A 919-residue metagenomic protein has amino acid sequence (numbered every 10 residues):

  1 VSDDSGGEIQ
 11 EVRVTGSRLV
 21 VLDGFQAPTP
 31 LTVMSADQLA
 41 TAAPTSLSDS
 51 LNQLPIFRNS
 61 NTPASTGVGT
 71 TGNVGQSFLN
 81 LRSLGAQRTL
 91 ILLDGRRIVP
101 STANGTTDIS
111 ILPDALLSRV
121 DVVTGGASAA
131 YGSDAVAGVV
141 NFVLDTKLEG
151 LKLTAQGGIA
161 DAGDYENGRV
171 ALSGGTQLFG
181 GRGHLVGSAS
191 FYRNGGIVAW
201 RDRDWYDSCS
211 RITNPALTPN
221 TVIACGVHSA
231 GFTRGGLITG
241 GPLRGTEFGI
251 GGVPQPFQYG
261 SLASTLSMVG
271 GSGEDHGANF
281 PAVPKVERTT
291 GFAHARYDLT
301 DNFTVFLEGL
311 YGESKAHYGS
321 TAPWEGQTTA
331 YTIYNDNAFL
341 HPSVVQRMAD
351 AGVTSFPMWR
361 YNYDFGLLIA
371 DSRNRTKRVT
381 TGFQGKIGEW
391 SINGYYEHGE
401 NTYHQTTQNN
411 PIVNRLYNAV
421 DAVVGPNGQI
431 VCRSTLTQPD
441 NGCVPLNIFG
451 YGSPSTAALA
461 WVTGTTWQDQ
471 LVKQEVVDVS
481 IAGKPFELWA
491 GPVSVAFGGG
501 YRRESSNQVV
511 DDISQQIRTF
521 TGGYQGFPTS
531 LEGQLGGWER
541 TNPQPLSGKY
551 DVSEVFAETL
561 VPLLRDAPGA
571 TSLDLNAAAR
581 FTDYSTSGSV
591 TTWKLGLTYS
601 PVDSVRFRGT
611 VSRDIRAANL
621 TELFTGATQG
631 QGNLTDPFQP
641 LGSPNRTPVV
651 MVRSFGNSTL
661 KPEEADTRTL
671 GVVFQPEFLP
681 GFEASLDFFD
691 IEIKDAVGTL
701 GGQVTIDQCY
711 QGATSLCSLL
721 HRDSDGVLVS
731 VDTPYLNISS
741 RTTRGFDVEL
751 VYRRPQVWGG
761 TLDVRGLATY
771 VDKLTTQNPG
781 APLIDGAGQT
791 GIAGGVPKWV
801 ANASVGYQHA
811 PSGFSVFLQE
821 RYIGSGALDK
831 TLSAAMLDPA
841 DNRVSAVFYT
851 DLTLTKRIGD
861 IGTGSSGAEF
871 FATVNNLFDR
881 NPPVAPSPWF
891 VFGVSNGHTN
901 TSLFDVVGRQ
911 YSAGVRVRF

Functional and structural regions predicted by a protein language model:
Q10-T45: N-terminal periplasmic "start-of-domain" segments of outer-membrane beta-barrel proteins
V20, N52-R96: Extracytoplasmic beta-strand/coil segments of soluble accessory domains associated with Gram-negative outer-membrane
L47-S50, S77-N80, D108-P113, D134-A155 (+1 more regions): N-terminal periplasmic accessory domains that precede and gate Gram-negative outer-membrane beta-barrel machines
R96-T124: Short acidic/polar hinge/loop motifs at secondary-structure boundaries that mediate gating or recognition
A103, G195, D204-I212, I250-V286 (+7 more regions): Surface-exposed, low-complexity loop segments enriched in small/polar and acidic residues
K147-G150, G163, F179-R182, T300-F303 (+10 more regions): Short loop/turn motifs that connect adjacent beta-strands in outer-membrane beta-barrel proteins
G630, G760, V764, A768-G862 (+2 more regions): C-terminal beta-barrel architecture of Gram-negative outer-membrane proteins
E692-K694, D772, R821-T831, K856-F919: C-terminal beta-signal and adjacent terminal beta-strands/loops of Gram-negative outer-membrane beta-barrel proteins
